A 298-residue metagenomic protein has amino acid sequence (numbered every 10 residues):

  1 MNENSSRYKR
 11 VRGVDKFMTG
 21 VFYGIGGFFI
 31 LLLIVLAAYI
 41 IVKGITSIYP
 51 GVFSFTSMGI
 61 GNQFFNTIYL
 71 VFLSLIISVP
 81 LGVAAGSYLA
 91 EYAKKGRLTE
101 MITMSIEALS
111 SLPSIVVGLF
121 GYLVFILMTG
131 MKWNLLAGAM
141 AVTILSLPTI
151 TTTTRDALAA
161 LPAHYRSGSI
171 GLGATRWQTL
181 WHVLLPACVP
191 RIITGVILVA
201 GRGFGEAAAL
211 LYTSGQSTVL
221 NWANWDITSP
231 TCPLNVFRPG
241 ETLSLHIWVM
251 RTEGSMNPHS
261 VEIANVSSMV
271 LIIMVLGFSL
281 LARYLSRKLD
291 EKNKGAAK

Functional and structural regions predicted by a protein language model:
E3-G24, I40-I76, K95, V249-V261: Periplasmic/extracellular loop-to-transmembrane helix junction in inner-membrane transport proteins
D15, L81, A93-T103, P162 (+1 more regions): Amphipathic cytosolic juxtamembrane alpha-helices at the membrane-cytosol interface of multi-pass membrane transporters
V52-M58, L210-L271: Interhelical loop and adjacent transmembrane-helix boundary motif in polytopic membrane transport permeases
F65, Y69-I77, L81, A85 (+4 more regions): Hydrophobic alpha-helical transmembrane segments of multipass integral membrane proteins, especially permease/channel
S74-I106, L127, A282-E291: Transmembrane-helix boundary motif in ABC transporter permease subunits
A93, R155-A159, I170, I197 (+1 more regions): C-terminal transmembrane helix and the adjacent membrane-cytosol boundary/short C-terminal tail of inner/organellar
E107-T143: Generic hydrophobic transmembrane alpha-helix motif, especially the helices
T154, R176-Q216: Transmembrane alpha-helices
